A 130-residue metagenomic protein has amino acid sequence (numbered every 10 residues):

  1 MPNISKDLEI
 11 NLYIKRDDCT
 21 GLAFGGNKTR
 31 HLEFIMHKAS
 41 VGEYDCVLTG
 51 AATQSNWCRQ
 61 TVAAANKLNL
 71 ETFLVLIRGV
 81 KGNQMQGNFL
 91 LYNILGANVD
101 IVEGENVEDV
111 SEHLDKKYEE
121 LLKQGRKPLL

Functional and structural regions predicted by a protein language model:
M1-L130: PLP-dependent amino-acid enzyme catalytic core
